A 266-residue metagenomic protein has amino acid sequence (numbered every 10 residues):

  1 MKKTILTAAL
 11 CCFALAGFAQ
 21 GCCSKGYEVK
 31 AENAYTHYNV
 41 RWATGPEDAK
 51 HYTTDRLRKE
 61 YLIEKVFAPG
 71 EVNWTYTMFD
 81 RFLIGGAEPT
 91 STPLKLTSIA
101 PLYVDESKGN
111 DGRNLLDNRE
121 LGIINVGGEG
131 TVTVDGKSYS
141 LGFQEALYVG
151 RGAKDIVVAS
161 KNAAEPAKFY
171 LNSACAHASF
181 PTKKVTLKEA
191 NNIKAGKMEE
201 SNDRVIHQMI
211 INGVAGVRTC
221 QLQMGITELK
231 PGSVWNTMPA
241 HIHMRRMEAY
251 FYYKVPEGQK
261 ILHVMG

Functional and structural regions predicted by a protein language model:
M1-S24: Bacterial Sec-dependent N-terminal signal peptides
F18-T36: Sec-dependent signal peptide cleavage junction
A31-G130: N-terminal non-catalytic cap/leader segment that marks the start of a structured domain
K65-G109, D203-E248: A short glycine-rich, His/Asp/Glu-containing loop-to-beta-strand
L116-T131, T227-P231, I242-G266: Short, conserved beta-strand element in jelly-roll/cupin
D135-R151, G266: Short acidic-glycine-tyrosine-enriched beta hairpin
A153-I156: Short, charged beta-turn/beta-strand-edge "cap" motif at the junction between a beta-strand and an adjacent loop
A159-T219: Surface-exposed beta-loop interaction hotspot
